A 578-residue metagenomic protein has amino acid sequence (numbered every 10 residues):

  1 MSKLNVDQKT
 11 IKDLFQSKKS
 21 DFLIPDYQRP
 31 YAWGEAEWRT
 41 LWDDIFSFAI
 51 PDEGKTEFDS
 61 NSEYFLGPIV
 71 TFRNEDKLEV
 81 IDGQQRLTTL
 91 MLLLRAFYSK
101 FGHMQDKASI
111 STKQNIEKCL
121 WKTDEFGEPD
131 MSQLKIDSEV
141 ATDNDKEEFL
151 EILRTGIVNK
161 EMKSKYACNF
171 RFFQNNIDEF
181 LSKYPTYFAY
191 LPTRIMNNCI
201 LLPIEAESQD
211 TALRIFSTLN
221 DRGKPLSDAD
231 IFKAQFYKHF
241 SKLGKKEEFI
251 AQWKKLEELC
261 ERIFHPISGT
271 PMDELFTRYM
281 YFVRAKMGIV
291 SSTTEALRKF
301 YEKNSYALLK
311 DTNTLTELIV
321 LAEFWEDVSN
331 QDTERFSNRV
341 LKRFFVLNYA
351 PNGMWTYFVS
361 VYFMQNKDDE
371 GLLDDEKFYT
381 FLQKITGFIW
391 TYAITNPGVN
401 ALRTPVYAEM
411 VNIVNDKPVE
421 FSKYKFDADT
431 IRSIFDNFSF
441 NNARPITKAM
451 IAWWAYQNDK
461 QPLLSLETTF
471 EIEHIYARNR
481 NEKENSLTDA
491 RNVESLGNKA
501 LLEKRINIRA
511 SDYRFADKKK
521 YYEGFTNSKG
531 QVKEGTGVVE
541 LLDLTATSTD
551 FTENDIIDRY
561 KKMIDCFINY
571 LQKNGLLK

Functional and structural regions predicted by a protein language model:
S2-M287, Y521, F525-K533, S548-T549 (+2 more regions): Glycine- and hydrophobic-rich flexible loops that cap the catalytic core of alpha/beta enzyme folds
I50-D76, S111, V406-S548, L571: Betabetaalpha-Me/HNH-type nuclease active-site subdomain
N61-S62, E79-R86, L191-M196, I204-T211 (+5 more regions): Secondary-structure capping and boundary motifs in well-ordered enzyme cores
T71-E75, E205-S208, S360-D368, W454-D459: Short, flexible beta-strand-to-coil junctions
L87-T88, Q209-A212, G223, H239 (+3 more regions): Flexible loop/turn segments at secondary-structure boundaries
K100-M104, G223-P225, I289, M364-D374 (+1 more regions): Short helix-capping/linker segments at secondary-structure and domain boundaries
I200, A229-F232, F236-A449: A cross-family structural signal marking well-folded subdomains
L226-D228, K246, P397, I508-F515: Acidic/polar loop patches that form or flank catalytic/metal-binding clefts of enzymes that bind anionic ligands
